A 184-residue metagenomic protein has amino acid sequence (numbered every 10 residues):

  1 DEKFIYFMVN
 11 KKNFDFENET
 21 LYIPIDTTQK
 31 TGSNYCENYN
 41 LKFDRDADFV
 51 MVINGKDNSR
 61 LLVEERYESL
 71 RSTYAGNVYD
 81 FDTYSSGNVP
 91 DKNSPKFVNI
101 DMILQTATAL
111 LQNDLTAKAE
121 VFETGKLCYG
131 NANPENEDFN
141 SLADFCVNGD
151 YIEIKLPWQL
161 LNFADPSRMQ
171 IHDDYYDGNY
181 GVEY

Functional and structural regions predicted by a protein language model:
D1-A107, H172-Y184: Surface-exposed, glycine/proline- and aromatic-rich loop segments on solvent-exposed faces across compartments
E19, D165-P166: A short acidic (Asp/Glu
Q105, L110-E135, F139: Surface-exposed, low-complexity/disordered Ser/Thr/Gly/Pro/Asn-rich loops and linkers
N140-F145: Beta-strand-rich interaction surfaces with strong enrichment in secreted/lumenal proteins
C146-N148, H172: Intrinsic N-terminal pre-sequences and regulatory tails
G149-D165: Localized edge beta-strand/strand-to-loop motifs within extracellular or lumenal beta-rich domains
